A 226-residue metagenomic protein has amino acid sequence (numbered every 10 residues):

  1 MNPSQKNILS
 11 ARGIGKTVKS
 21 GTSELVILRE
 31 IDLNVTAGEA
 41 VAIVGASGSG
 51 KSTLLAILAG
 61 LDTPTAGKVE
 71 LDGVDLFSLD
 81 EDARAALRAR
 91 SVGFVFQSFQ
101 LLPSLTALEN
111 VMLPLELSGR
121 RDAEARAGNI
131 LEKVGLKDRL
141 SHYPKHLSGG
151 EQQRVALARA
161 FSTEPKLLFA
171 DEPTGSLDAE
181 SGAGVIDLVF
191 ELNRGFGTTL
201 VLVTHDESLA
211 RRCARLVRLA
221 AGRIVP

Functional and structural regions predicted by a protein language model:
N2-I8: Primarily ABC-family ATPase nucleotide-binding module
I8-L219: ABC family nucleotide-binding domain
P226: Basic, Gly/Ser/Thr-rich N-terminal segments that form RNA-phosphate-binding interfaces in CRISPR RAMP
